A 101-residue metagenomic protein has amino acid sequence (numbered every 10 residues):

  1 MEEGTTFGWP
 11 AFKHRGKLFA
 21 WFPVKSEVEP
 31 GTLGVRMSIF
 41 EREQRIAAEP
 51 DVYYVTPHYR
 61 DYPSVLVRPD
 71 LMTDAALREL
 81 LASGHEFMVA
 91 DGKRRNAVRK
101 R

Functional and structural regions predicted by a protein language model:
M1-R101: Charge-dense, helix-prone N-terminal extensions
